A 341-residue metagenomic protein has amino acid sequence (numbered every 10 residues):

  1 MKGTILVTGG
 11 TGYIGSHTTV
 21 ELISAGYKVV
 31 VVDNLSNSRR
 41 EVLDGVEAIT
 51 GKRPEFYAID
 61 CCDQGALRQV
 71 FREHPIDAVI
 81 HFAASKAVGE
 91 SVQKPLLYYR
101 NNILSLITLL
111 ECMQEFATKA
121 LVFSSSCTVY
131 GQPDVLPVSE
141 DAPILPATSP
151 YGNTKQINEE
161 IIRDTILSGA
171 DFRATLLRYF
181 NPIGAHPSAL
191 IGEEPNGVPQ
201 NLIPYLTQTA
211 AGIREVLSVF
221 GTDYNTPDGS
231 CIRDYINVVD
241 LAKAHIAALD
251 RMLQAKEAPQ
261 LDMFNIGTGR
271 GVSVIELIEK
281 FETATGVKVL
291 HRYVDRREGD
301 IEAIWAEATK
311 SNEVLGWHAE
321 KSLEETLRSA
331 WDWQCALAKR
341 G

Functional and structural regions predicted by a protein language model:
M1-A185: N-terminal Rossmann-like NAD(P)+-binding domain of SDR-like oxidoreductases, especially those catalyzing
A48, Q93, D134-V135, D141-P143 (+9 more regions): Short capping/connector residues at structural and topological boundaries
I59, D63, V198-P199, R270 (+1 more regions): Residue-level signature of the cytosolic catalytic core of signaling kinases
Y99, T148-Q156, G192, N196-Q200 (+2 more regions): Short-chain dehydrogenase/reductase
L177, S188, S218-V219: Oxidoreductase cofactor-interface core, primarily capturing Rossmann-like NAD(P)-dependent enzymes
G184-H186, D223-Y224: Short, basic/glycine-rich phosphate-binding loops at helix/coil junctions that contact nucleotide phosphates
H186-P199, L206-T209, E215: Hydrophobic, Gly/Ser/Ala-rich alpha-helical and linker tracts in large acyl-processing enzymes of secondary/lipid
L202-G341: C-terminal substrate-binding subdomain of Rossmann-fold SDR/epimerase-dehydratase oxidoreductases
